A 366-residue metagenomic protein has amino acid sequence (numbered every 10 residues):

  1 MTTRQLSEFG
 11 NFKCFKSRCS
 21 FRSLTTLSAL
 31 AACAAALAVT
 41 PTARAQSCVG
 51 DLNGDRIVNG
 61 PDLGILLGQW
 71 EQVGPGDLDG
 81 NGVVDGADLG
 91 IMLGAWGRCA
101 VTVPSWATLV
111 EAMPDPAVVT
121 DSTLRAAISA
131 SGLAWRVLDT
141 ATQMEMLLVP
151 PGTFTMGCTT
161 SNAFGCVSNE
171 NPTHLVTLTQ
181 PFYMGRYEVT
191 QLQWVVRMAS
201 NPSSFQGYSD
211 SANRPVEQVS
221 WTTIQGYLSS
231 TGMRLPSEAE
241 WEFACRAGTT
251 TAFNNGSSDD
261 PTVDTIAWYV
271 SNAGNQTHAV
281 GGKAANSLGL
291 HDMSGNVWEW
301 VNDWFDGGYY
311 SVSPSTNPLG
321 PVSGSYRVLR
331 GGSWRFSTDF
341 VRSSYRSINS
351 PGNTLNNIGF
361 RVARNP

Functional and structural regions predicted by a protein language model:
M1-S23: N-terminal secretory signal peptides that target proteins for export/translocation
T2, L24-V39, A43-D51, V101-S200 (+3 more regions): Short, compositionally biased
L52-V73, N81-V101, L192-V195, T222: Alpha-helical segments with a strong preference for the paired helices of cellulosomal dockerin domains
I65-V73, I91-V101, P202-F205, T262 (+4 more regions): Proline-centered structural pivot motif
L67-G74, A95-S105, W194-S204, T231-M233 (+2 more regions): Short capping motifs at secondary-structure boundaries
V137-Q143, V167-T249, S271-D292, P366: Short aromatic-cysteine micro-motif
N162, C166-V176, T249, S257-D259 (+2 more regions): Surface-exposed recognition segments
